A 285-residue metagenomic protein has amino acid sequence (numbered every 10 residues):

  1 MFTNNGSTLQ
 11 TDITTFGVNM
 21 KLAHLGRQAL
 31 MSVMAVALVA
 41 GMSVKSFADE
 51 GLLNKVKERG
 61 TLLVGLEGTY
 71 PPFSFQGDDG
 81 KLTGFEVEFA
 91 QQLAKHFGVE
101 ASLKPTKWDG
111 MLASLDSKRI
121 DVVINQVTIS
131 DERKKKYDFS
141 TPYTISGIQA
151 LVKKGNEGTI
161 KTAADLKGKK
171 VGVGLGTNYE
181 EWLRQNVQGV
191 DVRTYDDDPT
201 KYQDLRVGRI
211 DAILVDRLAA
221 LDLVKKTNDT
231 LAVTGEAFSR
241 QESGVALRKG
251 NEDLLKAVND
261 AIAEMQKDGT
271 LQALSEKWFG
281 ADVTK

Functional and structural regions predicted by a protein language model:
E50-G51, N178-V192, A232-A237, I262-K285: Ligand-binding clefts/hinges and TM-proximal coupling segments of bilobed small-molecule sensing domains
E50-Q126, D268: Extracytoplasmic small-molecule ligand-binding "clamshell" domains of the periplasmic binding protein/Venus flytrap
G60-L66, A163-G176: Short loop->beta-strand "edge-of-pocket" segments that line small-molecule binding or catalytic clefts across diverse
V87, L103-A113, G158, R193-Q203 (+2 more regions): Short helix-initiation/N-cap motifs at beta->coil->alpha
E88-H96, N156, K170, L175-T177 (+1 more regions): Extended ligand-binding regions for polar small-molecule ligands
Q91, K95, E100-D165, L231-A232 (+1 more regions): Acidic, polar ligand-binding/catalytic clefts
G110, V127-K135, W182-Q185, R206-S239: A ligand-binding cleft/hinge motif common to bilobed small-molecule-binding domains
I145-V152, P199-T200, R217-A263, F279-K285: Periplasmic-binding protein-like
